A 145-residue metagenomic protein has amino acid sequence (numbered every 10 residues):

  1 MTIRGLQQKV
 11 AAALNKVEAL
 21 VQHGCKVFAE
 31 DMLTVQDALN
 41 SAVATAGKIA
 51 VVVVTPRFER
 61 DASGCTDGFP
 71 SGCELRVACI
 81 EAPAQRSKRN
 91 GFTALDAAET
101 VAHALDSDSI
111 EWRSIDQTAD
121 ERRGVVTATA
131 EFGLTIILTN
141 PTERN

Functional and structural regions predicted by a protein language model:
M1-C65: Small/polar-rich, solvent-exposed N-terminal microdomains that initiate assembly or binding
V10, L14, V27, V51-V53 (+4 more regions): Hydrophobic beta-strand residues in large extracellular and virion-surface proteins
L20-Q22, G47-I49, G91-N145: Acidic-leaning, charged glycine-interspersed low-complexity segments
P56-G72, T142-N145: Hydrophobic transmembrane alpha-helix bundles
D61-S63, Q85-R89: Short, solvent-exposed secondary-structure capping/transition elements
T66-P70, R89-D96: "Short basic amphipathic alpha-helical interaction patches in structured regions
D67-Q85, V126-N140: Oligomerization/assembly interface segments of phage tail-like spikes and tubes
